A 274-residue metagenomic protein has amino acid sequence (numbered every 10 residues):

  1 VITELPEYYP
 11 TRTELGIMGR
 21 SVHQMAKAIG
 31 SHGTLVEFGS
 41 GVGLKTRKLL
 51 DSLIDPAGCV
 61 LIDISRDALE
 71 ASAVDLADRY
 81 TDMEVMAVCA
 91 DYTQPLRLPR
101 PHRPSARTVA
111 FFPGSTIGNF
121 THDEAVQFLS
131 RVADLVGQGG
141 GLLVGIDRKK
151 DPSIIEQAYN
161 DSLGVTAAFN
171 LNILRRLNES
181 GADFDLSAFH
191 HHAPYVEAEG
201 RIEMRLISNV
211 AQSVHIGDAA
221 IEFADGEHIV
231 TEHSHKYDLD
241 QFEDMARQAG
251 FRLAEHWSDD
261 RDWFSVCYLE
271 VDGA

Functional and structural regions predicted by a protein language model:
V1-G30: Class I SAM-dependent methyltransferase Rossmann-like catalytic core, especially the SAM/SAH-binding loop
H32-G41: Conserved class I S-adenosyl-L-methionine
V42-D55: Conserved SAM-binding loop of SAM-dependent methyltransferases across substrates and taxa, primarily the Class I
I62-D67: Conserved SAM/SAH-binding beta-strand->alpha-helix loop
Y80-Q94: Conserved SAM-binding strand-loop segment of SAM-dependent methyltransferases
N119-R131: A short, conserved alpha-helix within the catalytic core of class I
D134-K149: Conserved beta-strand signature within the Rossmann-like core of class I S-adenosyl-L-methionine
R148, I154-F251: Substrate-binding/catalytic lobe of Class I Rossmann-like enzymes that use SAM or dcSAM, i.e., the mid-to-C-terminal
